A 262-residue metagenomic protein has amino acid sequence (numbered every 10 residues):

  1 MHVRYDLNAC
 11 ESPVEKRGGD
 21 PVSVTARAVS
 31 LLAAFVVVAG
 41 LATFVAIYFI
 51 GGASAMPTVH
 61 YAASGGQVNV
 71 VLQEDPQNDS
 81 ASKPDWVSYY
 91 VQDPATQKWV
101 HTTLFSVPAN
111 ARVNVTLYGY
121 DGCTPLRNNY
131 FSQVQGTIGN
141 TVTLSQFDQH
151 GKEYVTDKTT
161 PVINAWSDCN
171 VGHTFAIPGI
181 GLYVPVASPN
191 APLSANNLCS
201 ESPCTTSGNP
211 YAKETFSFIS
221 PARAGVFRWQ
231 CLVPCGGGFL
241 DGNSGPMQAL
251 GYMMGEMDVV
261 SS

Functional and structural regions predicted by a protein language model:
H2-A165, I177, S261-S262: Extracytoplasmic entry segments of secretory-pathway proteins
F35, A42-I50, L144-S262: Extracellular/periplasmic metallocenter environments
